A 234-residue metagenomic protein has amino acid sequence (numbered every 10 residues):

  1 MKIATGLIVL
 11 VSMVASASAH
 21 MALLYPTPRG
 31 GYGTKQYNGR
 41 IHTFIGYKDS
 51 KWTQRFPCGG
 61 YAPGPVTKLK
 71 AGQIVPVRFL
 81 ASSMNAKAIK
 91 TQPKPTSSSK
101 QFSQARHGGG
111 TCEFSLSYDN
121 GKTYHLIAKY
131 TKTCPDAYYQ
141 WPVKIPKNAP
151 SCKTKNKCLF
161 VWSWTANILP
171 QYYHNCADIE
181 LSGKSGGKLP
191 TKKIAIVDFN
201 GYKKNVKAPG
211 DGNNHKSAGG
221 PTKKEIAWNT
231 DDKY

Functional and structural regions predicted by a protein language model:
K2-E113, Y118-P146, K153-K155, I168-Y234: Peripheral, solvent-exposed domain-edge segments that often transition into intrinsically disordered/low-complexity
N156-F160: Exposed beta-strand face motif in extracellular beta-rich ectodomains
S163-N167: Beta-strand-rich extracellular modules
